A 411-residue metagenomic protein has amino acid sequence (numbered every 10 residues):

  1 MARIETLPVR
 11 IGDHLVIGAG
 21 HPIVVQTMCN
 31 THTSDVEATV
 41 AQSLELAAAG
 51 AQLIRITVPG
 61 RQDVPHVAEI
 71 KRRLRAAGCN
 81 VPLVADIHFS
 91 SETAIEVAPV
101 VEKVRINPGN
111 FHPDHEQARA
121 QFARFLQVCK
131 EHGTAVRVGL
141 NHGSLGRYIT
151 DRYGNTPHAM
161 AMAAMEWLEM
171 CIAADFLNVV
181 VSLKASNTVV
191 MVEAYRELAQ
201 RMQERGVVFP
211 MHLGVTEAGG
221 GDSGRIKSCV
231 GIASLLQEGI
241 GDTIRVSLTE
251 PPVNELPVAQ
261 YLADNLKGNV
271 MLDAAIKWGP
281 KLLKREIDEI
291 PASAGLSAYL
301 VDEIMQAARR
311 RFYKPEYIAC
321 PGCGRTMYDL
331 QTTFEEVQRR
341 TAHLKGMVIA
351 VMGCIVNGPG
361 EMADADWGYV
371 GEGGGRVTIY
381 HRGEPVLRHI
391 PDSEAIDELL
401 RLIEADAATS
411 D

Functional and structural regions predicted by a protein language model:
M1-M28, K130, E335, R339: N-terminal amphipathic alpha-helix/helix-capping segment at the start of soluble metabolic enzymes
A19-A38, T57, P82-S90, Y148-A161 (+2 more regions): Active-site mouth loops of central-metabolism enzymes
G20-I23, G50-Q52, A77-L83, V100-E102 (+7 more regions): Short, well-ordered coil/turn segments that N-cap beta-strands
V25, D86, V138, V181 (+6 more regions): Conserved, mostly hydrophobic/aromatic
N30, A48-L74, P108-E116, V179-T188: Glycine-rich, proline-tolerant flexible connector loops at the mouths of alpha/beta enzymes
Q62-A85, R124-G133, L198-V207, E336-V337: Alpha-helix-loop-beta-strand connector modules within alpha/beta enzyme cores
K103-P108, T134-G143, M211, G371: Non-cysteine beta-strand/loop elements that form the S-adenosyl-L-methionine
N141, I149-A342, V348-V351: Catalytic alpha/beta core domains of metabolic enzymes, predominantly
